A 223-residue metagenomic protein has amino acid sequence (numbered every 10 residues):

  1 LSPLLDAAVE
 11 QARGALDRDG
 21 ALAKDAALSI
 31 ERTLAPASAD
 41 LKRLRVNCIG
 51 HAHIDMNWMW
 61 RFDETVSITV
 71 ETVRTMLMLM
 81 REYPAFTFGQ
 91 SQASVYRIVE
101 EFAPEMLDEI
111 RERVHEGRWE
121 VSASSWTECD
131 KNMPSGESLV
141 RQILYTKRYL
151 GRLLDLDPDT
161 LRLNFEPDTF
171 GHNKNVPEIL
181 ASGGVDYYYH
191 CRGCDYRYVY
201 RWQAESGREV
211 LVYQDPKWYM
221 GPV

Functional and structural regions predicted by a protein language model:
L1-V223: Catalytic-domain carbohydrate-binding cleft regions of carbohydrate-active enzymes
